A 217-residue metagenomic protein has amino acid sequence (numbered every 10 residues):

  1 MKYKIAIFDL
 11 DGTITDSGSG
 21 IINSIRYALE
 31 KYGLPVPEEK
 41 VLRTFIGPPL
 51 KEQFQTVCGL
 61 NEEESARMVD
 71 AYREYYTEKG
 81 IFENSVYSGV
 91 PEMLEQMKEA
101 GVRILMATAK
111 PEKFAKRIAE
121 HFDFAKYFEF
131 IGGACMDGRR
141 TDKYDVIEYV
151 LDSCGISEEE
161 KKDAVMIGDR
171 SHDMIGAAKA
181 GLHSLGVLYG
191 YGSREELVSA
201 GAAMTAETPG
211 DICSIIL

Functional and structural regions predicted by a protein language model:
M1-T44, Q55-C58: Active-site neighborhood of HAD-like aspartate-dependent phosphohydrolases
I5, K143-M174: Conserved Lys-Pro-Asp/Glu-containing loop-to-beta segment of HAD-superfamily phosphomonoesterases, centered on
I25, M93-A119, F128: Substrate-recognition element of Asp-dependent hydrolases with the DxDx(T/V) motif
A28, P49-E62, I118-A119, E148-S153: Helix-loop "lid/cap" segments that line or gate small-molecule binding pockets
P35, A125-E129, S157, A203-A206: Conserved H-loop
Q55-E92: Metal-dependent phosphoesterase signature
A125-R140, D163: A short, structured active-site edge motif that brings together acidic residues
M166-E207: Acidic, Mg2+-coordinating phosphoryl-transfer loop and its flanking beta/alpha structural elements, shared across
